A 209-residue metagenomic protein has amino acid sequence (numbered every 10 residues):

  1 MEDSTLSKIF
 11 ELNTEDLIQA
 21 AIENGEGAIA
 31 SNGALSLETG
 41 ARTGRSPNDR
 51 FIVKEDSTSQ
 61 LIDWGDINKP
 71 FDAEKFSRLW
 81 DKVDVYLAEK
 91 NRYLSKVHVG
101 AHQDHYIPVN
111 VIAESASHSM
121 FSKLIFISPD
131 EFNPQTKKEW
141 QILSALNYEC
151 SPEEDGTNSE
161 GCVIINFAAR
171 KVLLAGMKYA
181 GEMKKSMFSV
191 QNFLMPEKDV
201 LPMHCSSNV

Functional and structural regions predicted by a protein language model:
M1-C205: A noncatalytic interaction/capping subdomain that flanks phosphate/NTP-handling catalytic cores
S207-V209: Glycine-rich phosphate-binding P-loop
